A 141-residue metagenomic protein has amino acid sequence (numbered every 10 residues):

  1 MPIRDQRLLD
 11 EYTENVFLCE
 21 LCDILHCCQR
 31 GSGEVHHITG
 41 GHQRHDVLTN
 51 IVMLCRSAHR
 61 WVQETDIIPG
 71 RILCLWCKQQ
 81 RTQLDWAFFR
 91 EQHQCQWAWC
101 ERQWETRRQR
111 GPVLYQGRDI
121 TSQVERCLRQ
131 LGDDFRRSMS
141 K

Functional and structural regions predicted by a protein language model:
M1-L21, Q43-H45, T49, F88-F89: Short, charged surface segments at domain edges that flank catalytic/cofactor-binding sites
Q6-L9, L25, Q83, Q94: Generic signature of intrinsically disordered, low-complexity, basic-rich segments and short cationic peptides
E20-M53, V62-I68: Histidine-centered nuclease catalytic patch
T49-N50, R56, R60-K141: A detector for short metal-coordination/catalytic motifs
